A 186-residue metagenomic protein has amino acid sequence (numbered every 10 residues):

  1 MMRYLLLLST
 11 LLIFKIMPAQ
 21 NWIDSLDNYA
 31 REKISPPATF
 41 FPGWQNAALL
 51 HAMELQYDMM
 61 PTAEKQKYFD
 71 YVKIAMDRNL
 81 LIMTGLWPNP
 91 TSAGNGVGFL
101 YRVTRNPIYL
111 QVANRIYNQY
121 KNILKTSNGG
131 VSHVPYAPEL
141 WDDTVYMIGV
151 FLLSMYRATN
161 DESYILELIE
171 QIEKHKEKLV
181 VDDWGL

Functional and structural regions predicted by a protein language model:
M1-N21: Bacterial Sec-dependent N-terminal signal peptides
N21-T39, K67-G85, Q111-G130, E162-G185: Long, well-ordered core segments of solenoidal/helical folds
P42-Y57, L86-R102, L140-R157: Well-ordered alpha-helical segments within folded domains of soluble proteins
G43-N79: N-terminal, post-signal-peptide region of Sec/Tat-exported proteins
M59-T62, V103, A158, K178: Alpha-solenoid helical repeat scaffolds
V97-G98, P107-L110, N114: Glycine-rich flavin
L124-V131, Y136, L140-E167: A charged, solvent-exposed segment within the mature domains of Sec-exported extracytoplasmic proteins
